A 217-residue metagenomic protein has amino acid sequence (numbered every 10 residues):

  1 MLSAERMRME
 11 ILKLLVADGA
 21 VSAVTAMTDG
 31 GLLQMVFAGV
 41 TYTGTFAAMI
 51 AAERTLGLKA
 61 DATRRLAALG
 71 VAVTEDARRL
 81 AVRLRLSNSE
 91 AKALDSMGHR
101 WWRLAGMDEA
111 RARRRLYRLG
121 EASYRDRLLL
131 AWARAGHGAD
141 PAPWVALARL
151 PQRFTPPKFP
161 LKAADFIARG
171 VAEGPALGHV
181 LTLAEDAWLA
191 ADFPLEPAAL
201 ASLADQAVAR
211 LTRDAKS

Functional and structural regions predicted by a protein language model:
M1-A142: Conserved, hydrophobic alpha-helical core segments of structured domains
T45-A48, A131-S217: Charged substrate- and nucleic-acid-binding regions of tRNA-handling and nucleotidyl-transfer enzymes, centered on
